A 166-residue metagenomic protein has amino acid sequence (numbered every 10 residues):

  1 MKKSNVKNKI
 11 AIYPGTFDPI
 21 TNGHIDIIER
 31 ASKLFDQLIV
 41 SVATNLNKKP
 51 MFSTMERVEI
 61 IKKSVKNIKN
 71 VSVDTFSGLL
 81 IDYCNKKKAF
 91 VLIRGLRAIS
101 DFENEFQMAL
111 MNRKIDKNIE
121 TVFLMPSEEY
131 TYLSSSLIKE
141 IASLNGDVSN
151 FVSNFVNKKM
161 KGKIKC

Functional and structural regions predicted by a protein language model:
M1-C166: Nucleotidyltransferase catalytic core that binds NTPs
